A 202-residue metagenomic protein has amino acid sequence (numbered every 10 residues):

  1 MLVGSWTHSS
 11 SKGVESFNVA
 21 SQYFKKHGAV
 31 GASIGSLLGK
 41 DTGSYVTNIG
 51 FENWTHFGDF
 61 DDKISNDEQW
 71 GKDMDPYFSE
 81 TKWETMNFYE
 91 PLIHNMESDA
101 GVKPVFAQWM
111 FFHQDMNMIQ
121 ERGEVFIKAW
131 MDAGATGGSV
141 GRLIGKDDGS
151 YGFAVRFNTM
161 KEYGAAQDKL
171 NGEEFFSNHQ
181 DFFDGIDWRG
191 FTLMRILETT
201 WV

Functional and structural regions predicted by a protein language model:
M1-S177, D181-V202: Short S/T/G/P-rich N-terminal loop/turn motif that feeds into the first structured element of a domain
